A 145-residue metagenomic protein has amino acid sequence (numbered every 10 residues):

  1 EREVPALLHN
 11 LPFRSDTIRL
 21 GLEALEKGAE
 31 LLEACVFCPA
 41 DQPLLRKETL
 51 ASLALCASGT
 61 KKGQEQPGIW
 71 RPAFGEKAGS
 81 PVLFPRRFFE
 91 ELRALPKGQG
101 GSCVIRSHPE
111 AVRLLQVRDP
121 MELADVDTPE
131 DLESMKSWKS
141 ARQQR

Functional and structural regions predicted by a protein language model:
E1-A6: Acidic donor-binding segment of Leloir-type glycosyltransferases
L7, V36, W70, R113-L115 (+1 more regions): Hydrophobic/aromatic beta-strand patches that form the interior of the parallel beta-sheet core in alpha/beta enzyme
H9-R93: Conserved beta-loop-beta/alpha segment of the NTase-like Rossmann-fold superfamily that binds/positions NTPs
E90-R145: Conserved alpha/beta core of the MobA/IspD/sugar-nucleotide pyrophosphorylase nucleotidyltransferase superfamily
